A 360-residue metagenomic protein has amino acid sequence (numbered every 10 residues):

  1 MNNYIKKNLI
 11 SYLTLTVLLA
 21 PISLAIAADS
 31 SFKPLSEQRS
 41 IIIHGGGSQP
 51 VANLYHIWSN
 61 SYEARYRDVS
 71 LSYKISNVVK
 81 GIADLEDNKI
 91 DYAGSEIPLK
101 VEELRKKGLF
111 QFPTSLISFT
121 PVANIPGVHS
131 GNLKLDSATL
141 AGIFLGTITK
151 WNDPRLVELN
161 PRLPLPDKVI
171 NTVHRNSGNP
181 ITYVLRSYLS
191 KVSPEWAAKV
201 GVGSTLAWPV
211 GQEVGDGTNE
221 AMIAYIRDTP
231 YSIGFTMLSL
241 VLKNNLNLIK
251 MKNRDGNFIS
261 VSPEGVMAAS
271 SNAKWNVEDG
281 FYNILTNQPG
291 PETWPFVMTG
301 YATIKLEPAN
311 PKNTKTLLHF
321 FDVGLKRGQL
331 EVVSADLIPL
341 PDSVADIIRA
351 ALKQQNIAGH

Functional and structural regions predicted by a protein language model:
N2-L13: Bacterial N-terminal signal peptides that target proteins for export
S11-S23: Bacterial N-terminal signal peptides
A27-H360: Flexible loop/hinge segments at secondary-structure junctions
